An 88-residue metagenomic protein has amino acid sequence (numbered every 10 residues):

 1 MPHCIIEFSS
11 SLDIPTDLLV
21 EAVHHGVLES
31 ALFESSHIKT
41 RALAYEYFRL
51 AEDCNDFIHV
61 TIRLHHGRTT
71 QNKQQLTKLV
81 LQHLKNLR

Functional and structural regions predicted by a protein language model:
M1-P2, R68: A contiguous, well-structured "functional interface" segment within a domain
P2, S36-R63: Short edge beta-strands and adjacent turn/loop segments
H3-S9, D17-H24, S30-I38, A42-Y45: N-terminal, polar/charged subdomain of small-to-medium soluble alpha/beta proteins
S11-D13, G67: Short, surface-exposed acidic/glycine-rich loop or hinge patches that mediate macromolecular interfaces
D13, D17, D53-D56: Acidic-enriched, low-complexity/disordered segments with a strong bias for Aspartate over Glutamate
T16, S35, T70-Q74: Alpha-helix N-cap/helix-initiation sites
A22-V27, L79-H83: Short, well-ordered amphipathic alpha-helical segments that serve as non-catalytic structural scaffolds within diverse
A51-R88: Mid-chain, well-packed structural core segment of small domains
